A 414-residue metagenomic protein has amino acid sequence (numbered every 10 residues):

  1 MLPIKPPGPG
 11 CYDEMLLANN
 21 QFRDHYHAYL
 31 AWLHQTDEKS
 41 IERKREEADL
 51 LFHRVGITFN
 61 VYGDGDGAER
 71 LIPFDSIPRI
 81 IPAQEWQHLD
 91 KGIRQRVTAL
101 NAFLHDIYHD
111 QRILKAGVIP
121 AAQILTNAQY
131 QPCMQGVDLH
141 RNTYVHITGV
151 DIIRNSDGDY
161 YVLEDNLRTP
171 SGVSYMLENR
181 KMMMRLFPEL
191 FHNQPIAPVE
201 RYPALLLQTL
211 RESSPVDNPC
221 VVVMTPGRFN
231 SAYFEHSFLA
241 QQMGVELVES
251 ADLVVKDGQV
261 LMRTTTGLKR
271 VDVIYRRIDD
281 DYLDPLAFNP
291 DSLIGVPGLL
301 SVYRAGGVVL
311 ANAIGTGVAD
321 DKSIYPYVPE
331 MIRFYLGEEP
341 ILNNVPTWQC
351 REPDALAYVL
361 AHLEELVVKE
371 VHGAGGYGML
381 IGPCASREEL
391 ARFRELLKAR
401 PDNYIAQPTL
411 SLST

Functional and structural regions predicted by a protein language model:
M1-T414: Preference for protein termini
